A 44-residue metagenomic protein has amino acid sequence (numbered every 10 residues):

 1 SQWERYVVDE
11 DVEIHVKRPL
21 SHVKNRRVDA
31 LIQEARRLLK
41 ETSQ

Functional and structural regions predicted by a protein language model:
S1-Q44: Amphipathic alpha-helical "stalk" segments
